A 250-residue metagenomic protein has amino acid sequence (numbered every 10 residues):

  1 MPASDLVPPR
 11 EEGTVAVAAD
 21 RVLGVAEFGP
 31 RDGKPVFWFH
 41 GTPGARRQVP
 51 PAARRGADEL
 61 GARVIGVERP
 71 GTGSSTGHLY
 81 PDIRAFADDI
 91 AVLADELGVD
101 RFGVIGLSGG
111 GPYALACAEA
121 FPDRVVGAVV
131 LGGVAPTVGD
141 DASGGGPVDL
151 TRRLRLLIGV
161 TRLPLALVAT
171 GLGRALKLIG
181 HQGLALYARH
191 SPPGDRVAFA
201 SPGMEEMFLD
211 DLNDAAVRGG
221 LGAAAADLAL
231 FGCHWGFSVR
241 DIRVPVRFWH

Functional and structural regions predicted by a protein language model:
P2-F28: N-terminal cap/lid segment of alpha/beta-hydrolase-fold proteins
V17-D20, R47, D227-C233: Short gly/ser/thr-rich secondary-structure transition/capping motifs
R21-S74: Conserved HGGG/HGGXW glycine-rich cap/lid loop of the alpha/beta-hydrolase fold
D32-G33, V99-R101, D123, R243-V244: Active-site acidic short loop of glycosyltransferases
A85-G103: Conserved acidic catalytic loop of the alpha/beta-hydrolase fold
D100-G146: Conserved hydrolase catalytic core segment
T151-S238: Alpha/beta-hydrolase
I242, F248-H250: Short beta-strand/loop motif that positions the catalytic acidic residue of the alpha/beta-hydrolase fold
